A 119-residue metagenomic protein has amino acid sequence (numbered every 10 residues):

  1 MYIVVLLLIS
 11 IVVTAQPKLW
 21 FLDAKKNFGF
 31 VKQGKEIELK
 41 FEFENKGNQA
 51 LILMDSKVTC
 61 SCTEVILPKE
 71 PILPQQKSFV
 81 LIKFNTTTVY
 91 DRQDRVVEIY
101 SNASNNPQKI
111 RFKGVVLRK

Functional and structural regions predicted by a protein language model:
M1-L6: Sec-dependent signal peptide recognition, specifically the positively charged N-region followed immediately by
S10-V12: N-terminal signal peptide c-region/cleavage motif recognized by signal peptidases
A15-K40, K46, V116-K119: Beta-sheet-dominated interaction scaffolds and their linkers
L39-N45, I82, R95-Y100: Buried hydrophobic-core signal for structured, non-transmembrane domains
K46-Q49, T88, A103: Short, acidic/polar linear motifs in exposed loop/turn regions
N48-F79: Surface-exposed binding patches on compact interaction domains or structured appendages
V80-T88: Short, hydrophobic beta-strand segments
Y90-R118: Terminal connector regions
